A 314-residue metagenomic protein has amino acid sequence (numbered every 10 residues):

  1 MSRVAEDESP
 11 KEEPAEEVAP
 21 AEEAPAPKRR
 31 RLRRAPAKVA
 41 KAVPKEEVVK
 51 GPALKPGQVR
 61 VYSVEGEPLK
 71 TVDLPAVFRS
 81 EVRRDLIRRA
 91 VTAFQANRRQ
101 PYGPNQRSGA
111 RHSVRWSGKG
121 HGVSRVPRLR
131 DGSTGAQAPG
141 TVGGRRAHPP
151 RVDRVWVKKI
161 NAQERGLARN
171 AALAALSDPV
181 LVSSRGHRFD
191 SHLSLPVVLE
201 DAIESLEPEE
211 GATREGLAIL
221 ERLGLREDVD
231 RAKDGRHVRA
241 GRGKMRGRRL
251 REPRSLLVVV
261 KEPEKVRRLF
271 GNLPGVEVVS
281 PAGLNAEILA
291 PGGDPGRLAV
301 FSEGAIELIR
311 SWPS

Functional and structural regions predicted by a protein language model:
M1-R60, P68, S314: Intrinsically disordered, compositionally biased charged tails
A37-A40, K50-A53, N105, L176-D178 (+3 more regions): A short linear-motif detector with a strong N-terminal bias
P52-L54, E67, D190-H192, R251 (+2 more regions): A generic structural signal for short, non-catalytic loop/turn and secondary-structure boundary residues
Q58-R60, D73, V198, L257-V259 (+1 more regions): Structured core elements
V64: Short, ordered coil/turn segments that flank beta-strands lining enzyme active or ligand-binding pockets
E67-P253: Basic, glycine/proline-rich low-complexity segments that contact nucleic acids
R154-V155, R242-R267, G271-N272, V279-S314: Oxyanion/phosphate-interacting regions
E215-R222, G271-V276, S314: Short, solvent-exposed amphipathic alpha-helical segments in soluble enzyme and RNA/protein-processing domains
